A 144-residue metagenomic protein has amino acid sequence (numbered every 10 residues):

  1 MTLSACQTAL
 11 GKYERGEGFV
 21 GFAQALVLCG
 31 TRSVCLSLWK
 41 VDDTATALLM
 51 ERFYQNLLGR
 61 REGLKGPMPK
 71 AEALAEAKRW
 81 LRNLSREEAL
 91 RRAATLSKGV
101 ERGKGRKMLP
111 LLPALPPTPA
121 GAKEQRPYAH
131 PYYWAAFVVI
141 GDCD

Functional and structural regions predicted by a protein language model:
M1-G66: Catalytic cores of nucleophile-dependent amide-cleaving enzymes
T46-D144: An often Trp-containing, charged/polar helix-loop segment at the C-terminal end of enzyme catalytic cores
